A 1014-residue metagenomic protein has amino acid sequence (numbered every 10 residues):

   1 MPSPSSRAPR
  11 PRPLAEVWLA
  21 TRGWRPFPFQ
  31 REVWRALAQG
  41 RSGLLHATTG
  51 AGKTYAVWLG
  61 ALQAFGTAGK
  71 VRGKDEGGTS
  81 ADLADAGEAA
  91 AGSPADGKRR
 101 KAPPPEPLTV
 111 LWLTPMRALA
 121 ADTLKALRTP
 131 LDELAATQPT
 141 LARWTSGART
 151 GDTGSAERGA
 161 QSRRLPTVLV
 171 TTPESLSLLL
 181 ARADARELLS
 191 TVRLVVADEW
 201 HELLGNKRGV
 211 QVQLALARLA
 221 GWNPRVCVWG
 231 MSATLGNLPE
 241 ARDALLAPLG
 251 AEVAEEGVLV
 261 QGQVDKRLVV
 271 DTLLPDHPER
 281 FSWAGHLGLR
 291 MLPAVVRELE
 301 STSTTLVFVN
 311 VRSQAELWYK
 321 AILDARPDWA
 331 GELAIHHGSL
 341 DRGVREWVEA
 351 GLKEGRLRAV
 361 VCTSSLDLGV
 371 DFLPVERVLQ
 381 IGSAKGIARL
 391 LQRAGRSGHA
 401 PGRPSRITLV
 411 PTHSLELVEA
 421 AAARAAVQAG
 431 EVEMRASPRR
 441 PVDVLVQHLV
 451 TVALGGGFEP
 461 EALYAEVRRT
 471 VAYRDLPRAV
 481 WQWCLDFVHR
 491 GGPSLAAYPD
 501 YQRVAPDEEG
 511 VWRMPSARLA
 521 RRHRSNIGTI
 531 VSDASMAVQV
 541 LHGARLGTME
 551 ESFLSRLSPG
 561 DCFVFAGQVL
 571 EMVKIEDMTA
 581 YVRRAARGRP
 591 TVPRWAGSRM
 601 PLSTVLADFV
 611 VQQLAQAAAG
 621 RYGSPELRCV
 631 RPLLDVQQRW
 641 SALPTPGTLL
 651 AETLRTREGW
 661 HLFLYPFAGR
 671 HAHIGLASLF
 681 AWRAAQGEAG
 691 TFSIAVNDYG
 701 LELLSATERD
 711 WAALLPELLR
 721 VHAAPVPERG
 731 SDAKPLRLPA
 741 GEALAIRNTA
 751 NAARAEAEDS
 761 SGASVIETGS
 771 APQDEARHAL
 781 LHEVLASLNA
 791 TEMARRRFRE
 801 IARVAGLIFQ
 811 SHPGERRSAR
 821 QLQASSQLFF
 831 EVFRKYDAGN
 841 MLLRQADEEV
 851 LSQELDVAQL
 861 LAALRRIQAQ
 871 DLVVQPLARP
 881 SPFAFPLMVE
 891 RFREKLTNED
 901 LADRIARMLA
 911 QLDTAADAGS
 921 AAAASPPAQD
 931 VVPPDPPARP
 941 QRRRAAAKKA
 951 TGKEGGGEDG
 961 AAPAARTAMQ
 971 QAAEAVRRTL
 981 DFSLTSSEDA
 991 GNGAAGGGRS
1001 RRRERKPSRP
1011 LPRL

Functional and structural regions predicted by a protein language model:
R7-A8, A20, R25-R31, A38-A51 (+3 more regions): Helicase motor core with emphasis on the C-terminal RecA-like subdomain
K70-P105, R729, A733-D759, A763: Intrinsically disordered, low-complexity domain-flanking/linker segments in eukaryotic proteins, enriched
Q447-F458, A534-H542, A916-A922: Short amphipathic alpha-helical interface segments
Y464-S535, M549-E550, P593-R594, P601-N748 (+3 more regions): Extended, highly charged accessory segments
I530-S532, L557, V564: Short, well-ordered loop/turn sites that connect or cap secondary structure elements
G543-D561: A conserved acidic, glycine/proline-rich C-terminal tail/linker
Q568-I575: Short beta-strand-centered aromatic/proline hotspots
E576-P593: Short, solvent-exposed secondary-structure boundary/capping segments
